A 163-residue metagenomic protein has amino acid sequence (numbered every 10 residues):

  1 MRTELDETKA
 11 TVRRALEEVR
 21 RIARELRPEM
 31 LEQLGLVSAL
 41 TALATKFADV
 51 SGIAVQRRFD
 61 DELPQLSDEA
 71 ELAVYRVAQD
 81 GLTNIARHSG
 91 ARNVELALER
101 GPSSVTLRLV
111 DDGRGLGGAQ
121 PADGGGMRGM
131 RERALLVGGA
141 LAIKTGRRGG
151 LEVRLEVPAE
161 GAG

Functional and structural regions predicted by a protein language model:
M1-G163: Coiled-coil dimerization/phosphotransfer module
